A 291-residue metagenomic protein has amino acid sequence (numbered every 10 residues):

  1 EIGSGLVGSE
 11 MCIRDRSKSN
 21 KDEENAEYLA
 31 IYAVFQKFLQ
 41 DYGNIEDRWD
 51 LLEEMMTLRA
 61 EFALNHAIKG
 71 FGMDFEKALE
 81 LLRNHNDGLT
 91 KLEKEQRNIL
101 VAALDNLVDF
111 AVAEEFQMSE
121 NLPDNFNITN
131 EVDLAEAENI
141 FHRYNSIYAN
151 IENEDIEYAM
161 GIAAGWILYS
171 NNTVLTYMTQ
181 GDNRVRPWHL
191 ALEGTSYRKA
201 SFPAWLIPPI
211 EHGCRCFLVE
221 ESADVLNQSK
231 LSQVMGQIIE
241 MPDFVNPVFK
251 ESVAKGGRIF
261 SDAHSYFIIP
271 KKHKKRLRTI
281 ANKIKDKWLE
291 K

Functional and structural regions predicted by a protein language model:
E1-D15: Single conserved hydrophobic/aromatic residue that forms the stacking wall/gate of nucleotide- or nucleobase-binding
R14-E211, E221-K291: Domain-core detector
G213-F217: Extended hydrophobic
